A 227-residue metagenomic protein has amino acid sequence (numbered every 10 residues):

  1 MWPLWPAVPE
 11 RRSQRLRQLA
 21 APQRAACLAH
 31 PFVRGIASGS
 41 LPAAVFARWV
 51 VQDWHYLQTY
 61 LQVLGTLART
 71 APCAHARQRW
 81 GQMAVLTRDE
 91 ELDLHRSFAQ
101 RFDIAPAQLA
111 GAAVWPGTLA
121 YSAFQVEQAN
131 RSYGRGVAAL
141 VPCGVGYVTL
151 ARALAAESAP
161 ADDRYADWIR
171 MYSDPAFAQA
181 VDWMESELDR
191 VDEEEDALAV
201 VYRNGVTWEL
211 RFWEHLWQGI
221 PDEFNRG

Functional and structural regions predicted by a protein language model:
W2, V8-P9, L16, Y121-Q125 (+3 more regions): Hydrophobic alpha-helical segments
W5, V51, H75-A176, T207: Active-site-proximal alpha-helical scaffolds that flank and shape metal-associated catalytic sites
P9-A29, V33-I36, P72, Y172-S173 (+2 more regions): Hydrophobic/basic alpha-helical segments enriched in Actinobacteria
R17-L41, Y60, D182-D192: Short alpha-helical hairpin
A21-C27, S40-T70, D89-E90, A138-V148 (+1 more regions): Alpha-helical bundle segments that constitute or directly flank the non-heme di-iron/ferroxidase center
V45-T59, L86, A176, A180 (+2 more regions): Short, contiguous, pocket-lining structural segments that sit at or immediately flank catalytic/ligand-binding sites
W115-P116, D162, A178-D192, G205-V206 (+1 more regions): Carbohydrate-associated surface elements
L198-G227: Acidic, carboxylate-rich catalytic segments that either coordinate divalent cations
